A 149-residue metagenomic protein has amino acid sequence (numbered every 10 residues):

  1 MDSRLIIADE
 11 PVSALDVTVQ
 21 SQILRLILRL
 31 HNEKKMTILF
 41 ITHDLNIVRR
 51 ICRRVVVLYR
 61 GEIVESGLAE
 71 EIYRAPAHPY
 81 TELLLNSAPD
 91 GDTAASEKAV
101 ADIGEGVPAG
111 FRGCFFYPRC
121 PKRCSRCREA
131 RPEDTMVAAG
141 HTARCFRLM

Functional and structural regions predicted by a protein language model:
M1-R4: A short, proline-enriched helix->beta-strand linker immediately N-terminal to the Walker B motif in ABC-type P-loop
I7-P11, L15-A94: P-loop NTP-binding/switch modules centered on Walker-like glycine-rich loops
L68-M149: Charged, flexible cofactor/metal-binding loops and thiol motifs
